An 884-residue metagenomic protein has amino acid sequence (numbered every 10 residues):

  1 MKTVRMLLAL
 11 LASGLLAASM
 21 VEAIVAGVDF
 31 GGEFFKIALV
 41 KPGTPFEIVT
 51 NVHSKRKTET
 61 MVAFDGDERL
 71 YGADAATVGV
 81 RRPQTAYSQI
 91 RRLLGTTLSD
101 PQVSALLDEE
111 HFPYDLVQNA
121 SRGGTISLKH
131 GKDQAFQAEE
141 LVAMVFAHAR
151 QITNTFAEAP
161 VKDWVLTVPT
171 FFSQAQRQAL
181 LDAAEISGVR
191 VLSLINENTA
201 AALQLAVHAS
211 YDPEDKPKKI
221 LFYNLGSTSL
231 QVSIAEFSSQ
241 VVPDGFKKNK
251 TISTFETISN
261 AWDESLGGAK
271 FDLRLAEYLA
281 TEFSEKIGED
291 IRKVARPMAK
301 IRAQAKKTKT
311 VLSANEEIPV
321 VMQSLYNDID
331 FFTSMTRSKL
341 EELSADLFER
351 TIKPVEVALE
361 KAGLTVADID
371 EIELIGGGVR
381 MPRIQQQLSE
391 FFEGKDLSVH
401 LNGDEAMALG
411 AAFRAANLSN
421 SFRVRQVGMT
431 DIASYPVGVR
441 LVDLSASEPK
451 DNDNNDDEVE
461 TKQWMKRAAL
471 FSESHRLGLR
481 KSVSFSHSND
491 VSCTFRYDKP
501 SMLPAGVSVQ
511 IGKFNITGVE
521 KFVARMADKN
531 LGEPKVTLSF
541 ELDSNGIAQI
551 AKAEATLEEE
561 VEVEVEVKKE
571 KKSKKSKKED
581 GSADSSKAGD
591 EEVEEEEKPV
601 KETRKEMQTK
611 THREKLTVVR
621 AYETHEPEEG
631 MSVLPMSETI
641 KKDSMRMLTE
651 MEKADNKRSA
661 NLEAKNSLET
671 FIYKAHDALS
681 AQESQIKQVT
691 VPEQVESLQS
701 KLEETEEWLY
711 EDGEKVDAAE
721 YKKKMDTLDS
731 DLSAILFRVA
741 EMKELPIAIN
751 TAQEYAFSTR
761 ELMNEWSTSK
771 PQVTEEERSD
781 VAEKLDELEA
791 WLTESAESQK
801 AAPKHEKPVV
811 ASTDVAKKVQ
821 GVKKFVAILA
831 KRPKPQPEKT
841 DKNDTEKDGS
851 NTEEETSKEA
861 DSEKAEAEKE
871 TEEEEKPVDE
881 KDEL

Functional and structural regions predicted by a protein language model:
T3-A23: Cleavable N-terminal signal peptides of Sec/SRP-targeted secreted and luminal proteins
S19-A105, G131-A135, M144, Q151-L884: Oxyanion-binding/catalytic loops of NTP- or PPi-dependent enzymes
Q102-G123, D163: Signature of the cytosolic headpiece of P-type E1-E2 ATPases
